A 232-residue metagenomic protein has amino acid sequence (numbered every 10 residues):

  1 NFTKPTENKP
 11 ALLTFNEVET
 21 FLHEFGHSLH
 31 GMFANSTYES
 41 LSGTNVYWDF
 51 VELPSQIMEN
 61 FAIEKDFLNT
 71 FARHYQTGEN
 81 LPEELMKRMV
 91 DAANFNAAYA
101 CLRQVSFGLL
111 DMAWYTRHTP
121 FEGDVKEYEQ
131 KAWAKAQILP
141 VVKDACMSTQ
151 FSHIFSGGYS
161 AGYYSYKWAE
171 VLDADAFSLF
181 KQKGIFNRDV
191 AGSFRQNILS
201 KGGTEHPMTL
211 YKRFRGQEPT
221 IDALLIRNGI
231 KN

Functional and structural regions predicted by a protein language model:
N1-N232: Cation-handling catalytic/transport regions enriched in His/Asp/Glu
